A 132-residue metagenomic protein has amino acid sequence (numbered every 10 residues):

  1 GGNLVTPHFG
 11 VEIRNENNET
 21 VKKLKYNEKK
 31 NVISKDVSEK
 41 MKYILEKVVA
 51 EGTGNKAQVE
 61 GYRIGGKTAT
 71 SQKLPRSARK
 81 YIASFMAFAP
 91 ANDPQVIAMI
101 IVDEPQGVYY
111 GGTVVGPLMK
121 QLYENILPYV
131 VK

Functional and structural regions predicted by a protein language model:
G1-E28, L45-V131: Active-site beta-strand/loop architecture of penicillin-binding DD-peptidases
